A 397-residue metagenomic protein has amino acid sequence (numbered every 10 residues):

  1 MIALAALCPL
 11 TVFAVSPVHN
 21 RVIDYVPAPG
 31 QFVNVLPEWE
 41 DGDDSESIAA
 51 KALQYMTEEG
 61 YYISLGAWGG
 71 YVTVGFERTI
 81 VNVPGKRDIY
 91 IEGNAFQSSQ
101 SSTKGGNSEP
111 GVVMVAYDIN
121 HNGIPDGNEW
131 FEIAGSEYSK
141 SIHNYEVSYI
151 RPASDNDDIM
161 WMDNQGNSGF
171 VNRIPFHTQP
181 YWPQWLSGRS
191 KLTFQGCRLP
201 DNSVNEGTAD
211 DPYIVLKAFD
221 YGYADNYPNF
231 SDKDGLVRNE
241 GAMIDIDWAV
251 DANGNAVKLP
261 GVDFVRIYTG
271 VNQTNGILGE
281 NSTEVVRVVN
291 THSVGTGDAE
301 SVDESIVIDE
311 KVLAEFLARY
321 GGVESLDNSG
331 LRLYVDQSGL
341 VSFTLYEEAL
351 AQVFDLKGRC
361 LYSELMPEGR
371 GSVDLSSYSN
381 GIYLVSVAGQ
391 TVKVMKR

Functional and structural regions predicted by a protein language model:
M1-V15, V373: Bacterial Sec-dependent N-terminal signal peptides
V15-G111, E129-R319: A domain-level signal for the mature, folded cores of soluble proteins
M114-D118, F354-L356: Predominantly extracellular/luminal cell-surface or secreted proteins
N122: Acidic carboxylate motifs that coordinate Ca2+ or other divalent cations, activating on Asp/Glu
G127-E137, L365, K393-R397: Short amphipathic beta-strand/extended segments with alternating polar/hydrophobic composition
G322-R397: C-terminal outer-membrane/trafficking sorting elements
